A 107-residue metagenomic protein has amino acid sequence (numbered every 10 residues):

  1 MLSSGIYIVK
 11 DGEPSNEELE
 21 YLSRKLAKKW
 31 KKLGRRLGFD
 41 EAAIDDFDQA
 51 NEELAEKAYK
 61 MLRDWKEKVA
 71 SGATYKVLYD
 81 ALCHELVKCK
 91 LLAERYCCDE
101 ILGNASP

Functional and structural regions predicted by a protein language model:
M1-V9: Peripheral membrane interaction modules
K10-E18, K31-P107: Alpha-helical death-domain superfamily interaction modules
Y21-A27: Short, surface-exposed ligand-recognition loops at beta-strand->loop->(often short) alpha-helix junctions that present
